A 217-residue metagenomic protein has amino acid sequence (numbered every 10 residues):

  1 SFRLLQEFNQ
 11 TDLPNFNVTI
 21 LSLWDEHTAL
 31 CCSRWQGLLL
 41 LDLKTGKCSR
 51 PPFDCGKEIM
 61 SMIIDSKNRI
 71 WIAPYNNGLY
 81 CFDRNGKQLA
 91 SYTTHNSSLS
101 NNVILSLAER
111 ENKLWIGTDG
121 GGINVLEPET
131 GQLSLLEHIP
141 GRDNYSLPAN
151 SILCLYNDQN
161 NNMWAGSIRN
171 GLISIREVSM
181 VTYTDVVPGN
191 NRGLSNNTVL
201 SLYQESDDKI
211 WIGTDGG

Functional and structural regions predicted by a protein language model:
S1-G217: Carboxylate-rich, polar loop motifs that coordinate divalent cations or form catalytic acidic clusters
